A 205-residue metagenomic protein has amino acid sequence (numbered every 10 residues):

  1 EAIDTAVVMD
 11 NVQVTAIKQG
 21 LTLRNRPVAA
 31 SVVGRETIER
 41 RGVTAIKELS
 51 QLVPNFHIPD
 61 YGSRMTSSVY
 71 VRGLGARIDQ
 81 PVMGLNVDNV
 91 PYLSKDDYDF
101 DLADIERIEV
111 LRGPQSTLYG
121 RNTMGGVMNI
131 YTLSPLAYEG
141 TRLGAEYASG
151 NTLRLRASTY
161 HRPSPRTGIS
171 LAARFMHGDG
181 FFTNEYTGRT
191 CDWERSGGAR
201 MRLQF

Functional and structural regions predicted by a protein language model:
E1-E39: Short, acidic, small-residue-rich periplasmic hinge/interaction motif at the N-terminus of Gram-negative outer-membrane
M9-N11, N25-V28, V53, R64-T66 (+5 more regions): Extracytoplasmic
R26-A45, Y70-G73, A145, F205: Short, polar/charged loop or turn motifs at beta-strand boundaries
A30, K47-V90, E106: Extracytoplasmic beta-strand/coil segments of soluble accessory domains associated with Gram-negative outer-membrane
I46-L49, S68-G73, N86, V110 (+2 more regions): N-terminal periplasmic accessory domains that precede and gate Gram-negative outer-membrane beta-barrel machines
D79, P135-G140, S164-T167: Short loop/turn motifs that connect adjacent beta-strands in outer-membrane beta-barrel proteins
D88-P114, Y131-L133: Short acidic/polar hinge/loop motifs at secondary-structure boundaries that mediate gating or recognition
Y147-G178, F182, Y186-F205: Transmembrane beta-barrel wall of Gram-negative outer-membrane proteins
